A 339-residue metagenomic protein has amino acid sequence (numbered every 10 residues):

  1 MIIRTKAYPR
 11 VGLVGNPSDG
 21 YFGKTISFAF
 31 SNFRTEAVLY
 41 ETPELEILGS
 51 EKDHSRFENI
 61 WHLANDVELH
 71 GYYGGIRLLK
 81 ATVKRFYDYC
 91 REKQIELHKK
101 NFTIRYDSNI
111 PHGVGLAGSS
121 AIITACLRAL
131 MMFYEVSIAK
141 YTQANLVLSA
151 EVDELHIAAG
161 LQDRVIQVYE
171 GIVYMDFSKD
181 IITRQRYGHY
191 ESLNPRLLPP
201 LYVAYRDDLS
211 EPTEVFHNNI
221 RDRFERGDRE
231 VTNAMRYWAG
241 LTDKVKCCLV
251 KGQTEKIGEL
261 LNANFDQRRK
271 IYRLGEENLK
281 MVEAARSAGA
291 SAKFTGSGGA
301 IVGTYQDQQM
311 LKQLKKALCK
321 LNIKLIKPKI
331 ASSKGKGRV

Functional and structural regions predicted by a protein language model:
M1-G12, S18-G20, S27-S31, T35-H98 (+4 more regions): C-terminal nucleotide
T103-I104, K140-Q143: Short, charged, amphipathic alpha-helices and their helix-cap/turn boundaries
H112-V114: Helix-loop-helix module between adjacent transmembrane segments
L116-I138: DPxDG-like acidic metal-binding loop motif
E135-K140, K251-E255: Short, charged, surface-exposed loops that flank catalytic or proteolytic processing sites
G299: Gly/Ser/Thr-rich loops at beta-strand to alpha-helix junctions that form or flank small-molecule/cofactor-binding
